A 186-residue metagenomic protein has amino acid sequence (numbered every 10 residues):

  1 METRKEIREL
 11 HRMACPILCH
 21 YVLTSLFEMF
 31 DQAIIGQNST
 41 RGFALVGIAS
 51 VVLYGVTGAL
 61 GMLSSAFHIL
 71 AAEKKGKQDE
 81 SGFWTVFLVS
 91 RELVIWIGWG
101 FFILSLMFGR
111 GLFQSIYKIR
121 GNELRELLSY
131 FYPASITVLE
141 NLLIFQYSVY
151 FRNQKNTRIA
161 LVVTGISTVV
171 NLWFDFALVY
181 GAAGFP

Functional and structural regions predicted by a protein language model:
M1-Y21: N-terminal membrane topogenesis motif
A14, Y21, G47-S50, V94 (+3 more regions): Residue-level recognition of transmembrane alpha-helices in multi-pass small-molecule transporters/permeases
L26-M29, Q37-T40, K74-K77, N153-Q154 (+1 more regions): Helix-loop interface residues and adjacent transmembrane-helix termini in multi-pass membrane transporters, primarily
M29, A33, A59-M62, L93 (+4 more regions): Membrane-embedded alpha-helical segments of multi-pass transporters/permeases
I35-Y54, N122-E126: Interfacial/gating helices of multi-pass transporter permease domains
F43-I103, N141-A160: Small-residue-rich hydrophobic transmembrane alpha-helices
G121-Q146: Alpha-helical transmembrane segments of multi-pass membrane proteins
R158, T168-P186: Membrane-interface helix-loop junctions in multi-pass transport and translocation proteins
